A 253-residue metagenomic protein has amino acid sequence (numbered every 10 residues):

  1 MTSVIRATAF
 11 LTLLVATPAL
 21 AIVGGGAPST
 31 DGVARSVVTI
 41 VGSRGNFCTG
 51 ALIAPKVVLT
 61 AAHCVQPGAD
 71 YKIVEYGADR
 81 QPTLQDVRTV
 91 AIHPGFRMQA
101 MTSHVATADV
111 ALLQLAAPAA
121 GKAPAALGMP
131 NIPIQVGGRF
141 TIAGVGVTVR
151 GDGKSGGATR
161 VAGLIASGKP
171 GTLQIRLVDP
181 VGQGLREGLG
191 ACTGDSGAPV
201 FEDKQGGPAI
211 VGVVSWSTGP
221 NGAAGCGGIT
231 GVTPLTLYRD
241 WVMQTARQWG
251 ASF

Functional and structural regions predicted by a protein language model:
T2-F10: Sec-dependent signal peptide recognition, specifically the positively charged N-region followed immediately by
A16-P18: N-terminal signal peptide c-region/cleavage motif recognized by signal peptidases
I22, S29-V37, G42, N46-F47 (+5 more regions): C-terminal subregion of chymotrypsin/trypsin-like serine protease catalytic domains
V23-G32, Y71-G121, P130-I132, K154: Conserved catalytic-core segment of clan PA serine endopeptidases
G50, Q85-R88, F140, A162-L164: Small-residue-enriched segments and motifs
F96-M101, V149-G151, R186, P220-A224: A short, acidic/glycine-rich surface segment
Q99, P124-A126, G250-F253: Surface-exposed patches in mature extracellular/periplasmic domains of secreted proteins
T107-V110, L115-G188, G228-I229, L235-M243: Chymotrypsin/trypsin-fold serine protease catalytic domain
